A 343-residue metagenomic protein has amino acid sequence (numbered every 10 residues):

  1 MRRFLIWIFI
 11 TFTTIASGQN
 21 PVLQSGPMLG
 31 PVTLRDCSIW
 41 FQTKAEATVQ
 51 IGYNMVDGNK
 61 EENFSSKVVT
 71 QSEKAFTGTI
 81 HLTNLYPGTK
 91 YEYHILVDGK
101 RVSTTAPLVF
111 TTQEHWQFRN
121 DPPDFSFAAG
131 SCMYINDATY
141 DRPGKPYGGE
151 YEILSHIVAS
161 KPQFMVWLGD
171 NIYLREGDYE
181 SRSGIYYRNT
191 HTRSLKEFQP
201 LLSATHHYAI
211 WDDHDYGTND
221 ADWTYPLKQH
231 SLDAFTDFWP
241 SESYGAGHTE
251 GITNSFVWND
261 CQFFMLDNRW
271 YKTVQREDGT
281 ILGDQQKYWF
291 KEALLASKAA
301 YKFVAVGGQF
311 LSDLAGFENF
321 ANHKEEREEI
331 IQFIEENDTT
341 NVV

Functional and structural regions predicted by a protein language model:
M1-V22: Bacterial Sec-dependent N-terminal signal peptides
Q19-V343: Metal-dependent phosphoester/phosphodiester hydrolase catalytic core
